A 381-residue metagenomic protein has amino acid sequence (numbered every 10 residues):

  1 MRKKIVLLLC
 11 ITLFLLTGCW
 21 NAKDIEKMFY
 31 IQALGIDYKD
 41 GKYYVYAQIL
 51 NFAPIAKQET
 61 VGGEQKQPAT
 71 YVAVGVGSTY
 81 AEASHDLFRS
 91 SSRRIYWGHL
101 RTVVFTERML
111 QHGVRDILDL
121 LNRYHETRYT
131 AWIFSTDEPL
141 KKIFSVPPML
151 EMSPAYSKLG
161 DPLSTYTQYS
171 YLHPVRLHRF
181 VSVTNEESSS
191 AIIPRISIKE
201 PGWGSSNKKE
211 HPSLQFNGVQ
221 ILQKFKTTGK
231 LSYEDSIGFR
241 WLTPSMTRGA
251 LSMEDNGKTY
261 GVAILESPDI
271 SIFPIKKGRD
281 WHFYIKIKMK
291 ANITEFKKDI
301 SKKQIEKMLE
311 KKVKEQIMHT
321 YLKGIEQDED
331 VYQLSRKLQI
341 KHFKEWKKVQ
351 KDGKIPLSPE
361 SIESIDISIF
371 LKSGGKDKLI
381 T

Functional and structural regions predicted by a protein language model:
R2, V6-T381: Membrane-proximal alpha-helical signals and transmembrane carboxylates
